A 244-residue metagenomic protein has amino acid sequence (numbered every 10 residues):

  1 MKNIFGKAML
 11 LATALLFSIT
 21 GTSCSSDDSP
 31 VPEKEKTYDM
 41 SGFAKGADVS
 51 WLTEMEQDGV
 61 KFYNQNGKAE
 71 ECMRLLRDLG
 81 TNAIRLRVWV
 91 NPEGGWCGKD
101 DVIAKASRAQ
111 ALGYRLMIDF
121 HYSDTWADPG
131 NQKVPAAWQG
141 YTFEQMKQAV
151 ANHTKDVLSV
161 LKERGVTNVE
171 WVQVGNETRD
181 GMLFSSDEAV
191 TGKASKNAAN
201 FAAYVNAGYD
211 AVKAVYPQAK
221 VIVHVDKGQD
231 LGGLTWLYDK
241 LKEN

Functional and structural regions predicted by a protein language model:
M1-L10: Bacterial N-terminal signal peptides that target proteins for export
F17-Y38: Bacterial Sec-dependent N-terminal signal peptides
E35-C72: Boundary/entry segment of secreted carbohydrate-active catalytic domains
E35-D39, A69-L75, K99-L112, L116 (+2 more regions): Short amphipathic alpha-helices and their capping/turn segments at secondary-structure boundaries
K45-A47, I84-L86, L116-F120, E170-V174 (+1 more regions): Hydrophobic faces of well-ordered beta-strands that scaffold small-molecule active sites in alpha/beta enzyme cores
S50-M55, A83, W89-G94, Y122-T125 (+2 more regions): Solvent-exposed loop/turn segments at secondary-structure junctions within structured extracellular/periplasmic domains
K68-A127, P135, S195-Q218: Aromatic-lined substrate-binding rim segments of carbohydrate-active enzymes
G98-D101, D128-N244: Active-site cleft segment of glycoside hydrolase catalytic domains centered on the general acid/base Glu
